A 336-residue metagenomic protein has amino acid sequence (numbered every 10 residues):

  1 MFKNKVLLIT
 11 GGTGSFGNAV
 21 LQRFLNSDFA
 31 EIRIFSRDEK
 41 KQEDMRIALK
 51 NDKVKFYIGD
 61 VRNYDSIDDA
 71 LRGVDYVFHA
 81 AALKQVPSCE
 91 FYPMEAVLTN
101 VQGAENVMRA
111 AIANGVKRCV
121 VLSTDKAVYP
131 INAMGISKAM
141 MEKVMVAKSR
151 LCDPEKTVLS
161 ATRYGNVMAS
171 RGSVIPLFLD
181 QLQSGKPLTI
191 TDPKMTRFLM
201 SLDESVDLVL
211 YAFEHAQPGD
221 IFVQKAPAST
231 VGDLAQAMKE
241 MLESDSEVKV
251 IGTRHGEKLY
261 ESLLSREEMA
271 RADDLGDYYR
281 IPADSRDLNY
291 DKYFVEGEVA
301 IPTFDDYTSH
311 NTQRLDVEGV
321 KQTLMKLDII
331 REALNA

Functional and structural regions predicted by a protein language model:
K5-S27: N-terminal Rossmann NAD(P)H-binding glycine-rich loop of SDR-like oxidoreductase domains
T10, L71-A80, V121: Rossmann-fold scaffold of SDR-type NAD(P)-dependent oxidoreductases
D28-K41: Conserved glycine-rich Rossmann-like NAD(P)H-binding loop of the short-chain dehydrogenase/reductase
S36, I58, L98, D192 (+1 more regions): Conserved residues in the N-terminal Rossmann fold of short-chain dehydrogenase/reductase
K55-Y76: Conserved Rossmann-fold cofactor-binding substructure of NAD(P)-dependent oxidoreductases
F56, A96, C119, L159-T162: Hydrophobic/aromatic anchor residues within beta-strands of the central parallel beta-sheet of Rossmann-like
H79, L83-K143, A147: Conserved Rossmann-fold NAD(P)-dependent oxidoreductase catalytic core, especially the SDR/UDP-sugar
A113, K143, A147-A336: Strand-loop microenvironment adjacent to phosphate/nucleotide-handling motifs in alpha/beta enzyme folds
